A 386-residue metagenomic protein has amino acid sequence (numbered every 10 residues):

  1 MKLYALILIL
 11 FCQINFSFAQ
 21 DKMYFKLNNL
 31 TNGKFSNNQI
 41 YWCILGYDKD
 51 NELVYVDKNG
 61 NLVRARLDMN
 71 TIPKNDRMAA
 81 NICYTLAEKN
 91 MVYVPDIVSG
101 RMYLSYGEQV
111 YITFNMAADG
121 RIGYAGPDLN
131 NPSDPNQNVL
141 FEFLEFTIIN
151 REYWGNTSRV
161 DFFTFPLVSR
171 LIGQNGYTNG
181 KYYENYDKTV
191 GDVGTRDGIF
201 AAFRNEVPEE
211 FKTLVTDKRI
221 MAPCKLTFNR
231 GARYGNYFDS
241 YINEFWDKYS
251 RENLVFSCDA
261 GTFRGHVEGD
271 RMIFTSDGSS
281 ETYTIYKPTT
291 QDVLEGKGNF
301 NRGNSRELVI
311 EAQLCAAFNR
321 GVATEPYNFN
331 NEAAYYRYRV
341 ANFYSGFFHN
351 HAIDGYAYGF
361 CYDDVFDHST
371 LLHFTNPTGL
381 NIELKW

Functional and structural regions predicted by a protein language model:
M1-Q20: Bacterial Sec-dependent N-terminal signal peptides
Q20-W386: Extracellular low-complexity, O-glycosylation-prone Ser/Thr/Pro/Gly-rich "stalks" and linkers flanking catalytic
